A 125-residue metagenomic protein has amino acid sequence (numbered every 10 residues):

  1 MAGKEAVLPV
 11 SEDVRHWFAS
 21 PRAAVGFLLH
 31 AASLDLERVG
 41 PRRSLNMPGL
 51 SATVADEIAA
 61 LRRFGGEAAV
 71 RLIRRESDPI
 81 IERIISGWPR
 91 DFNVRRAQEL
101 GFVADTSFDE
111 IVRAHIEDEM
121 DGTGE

Functional and structural regions predicted by a protein language model:
M1-A19: A conserved pocket-lining segment of Rossmann-fold NAD(P)-dependent short-chain dehydrogenase/reductase
G3-K4, D35-L36, G65, E119 (+1 more regions): A general structural signal marking secondary-structure boundaries and capping sites
V7, D105-T106: A local structural micro-motif
V10-S11, E99-V103: Aromatic-glycine-rich donor-binding/catalytic loop that engages nucleotide-sugar donors across glycosyltransferases
H16-R22, A52, F92, T106: Residue-level signal for the nucleotide or nucleotide-sugar donor/cofactor binding architecture
P21-L29, F108-R113: Short, amphipathic alpha-helical "lid/cap" segments that border enzyme active or binding sites
A23-F27, A31-I85: Mid/C-terminal beta-alpha module of Rossmann-like enzyme folds, strongest in SDR-family dehydrogenases/epimerases
R75-S77, P89-E99, T106-E125: Amphipathic terminal alpha-helices
